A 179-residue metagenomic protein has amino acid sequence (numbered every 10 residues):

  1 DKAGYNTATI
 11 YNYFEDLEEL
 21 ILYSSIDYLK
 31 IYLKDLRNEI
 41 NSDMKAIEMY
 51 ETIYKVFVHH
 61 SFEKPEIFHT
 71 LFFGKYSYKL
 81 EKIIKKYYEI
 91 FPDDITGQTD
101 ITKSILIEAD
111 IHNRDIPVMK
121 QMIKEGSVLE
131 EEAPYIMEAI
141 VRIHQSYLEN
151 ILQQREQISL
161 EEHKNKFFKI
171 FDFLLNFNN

Functional and structural regions predicted by a protein language model:
D1-E19, Y23: Helix-turn-helix
Y5-N12, L80, Y87, Q98 (+2 more regions): Gram-positive cell-envelope targeting signals
Y23, N38-G74: Hydrophobic alpha-helical connector segments
I26-L33: Short, basic, alpha-helical segments at the C-terminal edge of helix-turn-helix-like DNA-binding modules
F62-P65, Y76-L80, V141-L148: Short alpha-helix boundary/capping elements
H69-L71, L80, E131, E156: Short, hydrophobic secondary-structure boundary micro-motifs
Y78-K124: Amphipathic alpha-helical packing segments from all-alpha helical-bundle domains
A109-E125, L129, A133-N179: C-terminal peripheral helix-coil segments that are non-catalytic and often amphipathic
